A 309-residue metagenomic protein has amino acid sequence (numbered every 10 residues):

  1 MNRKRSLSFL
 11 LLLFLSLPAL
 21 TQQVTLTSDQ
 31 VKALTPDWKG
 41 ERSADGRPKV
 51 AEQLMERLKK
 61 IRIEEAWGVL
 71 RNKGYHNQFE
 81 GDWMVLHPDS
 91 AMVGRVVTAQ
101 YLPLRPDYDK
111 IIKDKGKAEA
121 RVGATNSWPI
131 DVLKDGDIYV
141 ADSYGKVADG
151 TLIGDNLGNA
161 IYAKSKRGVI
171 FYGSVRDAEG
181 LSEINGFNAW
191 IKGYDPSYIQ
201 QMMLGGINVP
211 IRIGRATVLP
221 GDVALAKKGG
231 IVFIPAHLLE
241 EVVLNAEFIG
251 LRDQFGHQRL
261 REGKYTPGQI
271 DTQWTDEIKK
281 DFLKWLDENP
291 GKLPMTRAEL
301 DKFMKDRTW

Functional and structural regions predicted by a protein language model:
M1-L10: Bacterial N-terminal signal peptides that target proteins for export
S16-P18: N-terminal signal peptide c-region/cleavage motif recognized by signal peptidases
Q22-W67: N-terminal pre-domain segments of enzymes
G46, I161, D222-A224: Buried hydrophobic positions in well-ordered alpha/beta secondary-structure cores of metabolic enzymes
L58-E65, V69-P220, I234-W309: Feature captures the catalytic cores and cofactor-binding loops of soluble hydro-lyases/lyases that act on carboxylate
G206, A226-K227: Short, solvent-exposed loop/turn segments at the edges of secondary structure
G229-V232: Channel- or pocket-lining gating/hinge segments that regulate access to a cavity or pore
